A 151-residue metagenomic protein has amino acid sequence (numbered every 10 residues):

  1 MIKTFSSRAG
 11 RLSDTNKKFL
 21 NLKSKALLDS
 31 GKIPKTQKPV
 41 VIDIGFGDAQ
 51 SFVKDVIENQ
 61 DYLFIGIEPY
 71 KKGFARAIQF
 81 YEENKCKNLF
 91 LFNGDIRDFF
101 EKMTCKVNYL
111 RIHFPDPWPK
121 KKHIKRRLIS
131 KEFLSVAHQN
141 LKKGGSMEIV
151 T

Functional and structural regions predicted by a protein language model:
M1-V40, Q50-I57: S-adenosyl-L-methionine
P39-E101: SAM cofactor-binding core of SAM-dependent methyltransferases, primarily the Rossmann-like beta-alpha-beta module
K85-N88, K106, K143: Short loop/turn motifs at secondary-structure junctions
N93, F100-C105, H138-K142: SAM-dependent transferase fold signal centered on methyltransferase-like domains, encompassing both Class I
K102-Y109, F114: A short acidic, Gly/Pro-enriched loop at the edge of an enzyme's catalytic core that lines a small-molecule cofactor
K120-L128: Glycine/threonine-rich flexible loop motifs
I129-K143: A short glycine-rich, Lys/Arg-flanked "PGG" loop and its adjoining helix->strand segment in the class I
G144-T151: Conserved beta-strand signature within the Rossmann-like core of class I S-adenosyl-L-methionine
